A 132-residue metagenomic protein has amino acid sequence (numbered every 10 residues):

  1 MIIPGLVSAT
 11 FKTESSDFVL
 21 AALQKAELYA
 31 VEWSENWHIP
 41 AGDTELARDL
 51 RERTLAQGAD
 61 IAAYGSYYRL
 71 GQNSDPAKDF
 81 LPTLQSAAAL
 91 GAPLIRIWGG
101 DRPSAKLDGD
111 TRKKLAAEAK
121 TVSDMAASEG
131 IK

Functional and structural regions predicted by a protein language model:
M1-G5, T54-L55: N-terminal amphipathic alpha-helix/helix-capping segment at the start of soluble metabolic enzymes
I3-P4, E14, L20-K25, A30-W33 (+2 more regions): Acidic/histidine-rich catalytic cores of soluble enzymes
V7-F11, W33-H38, S66-L70, G100-R102 (+1 more regions): Active-site beta-loop-alpha junctions enriched in small/polar residues
E14-S15, A41: Residues that form or flank phosphate/diphosphate-binding pockets in enzymes that use nucleotide phosphates
D17-F18, R53-A56, D60, G71-K132: Active-site acidic/histidine proton-transfer and metal-coordination neighborhood in alpha/beta enzyme cores
A21-Q24, A47, G91: Compositionally biased amphipathic helical and low-complexity segments enriched in hydrophobic
E32-L55, R102-L107: Glycine-rich, proline-tolerant flexible connector loops at the mouths of alpha/beta enzymes
